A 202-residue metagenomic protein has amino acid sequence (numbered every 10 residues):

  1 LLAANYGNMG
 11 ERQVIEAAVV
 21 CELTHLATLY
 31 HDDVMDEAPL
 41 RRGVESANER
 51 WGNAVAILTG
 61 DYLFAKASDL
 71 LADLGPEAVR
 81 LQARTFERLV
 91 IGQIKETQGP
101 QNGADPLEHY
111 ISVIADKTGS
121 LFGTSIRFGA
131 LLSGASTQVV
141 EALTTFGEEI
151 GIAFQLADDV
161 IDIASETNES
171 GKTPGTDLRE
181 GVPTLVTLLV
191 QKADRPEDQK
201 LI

Functional and structural regions predicted by a protein language model:
L1-Q199: Mg2+-dependent prenyl diphosphate-binding active-site environment of isoprenoid biosynthetic enzymes
